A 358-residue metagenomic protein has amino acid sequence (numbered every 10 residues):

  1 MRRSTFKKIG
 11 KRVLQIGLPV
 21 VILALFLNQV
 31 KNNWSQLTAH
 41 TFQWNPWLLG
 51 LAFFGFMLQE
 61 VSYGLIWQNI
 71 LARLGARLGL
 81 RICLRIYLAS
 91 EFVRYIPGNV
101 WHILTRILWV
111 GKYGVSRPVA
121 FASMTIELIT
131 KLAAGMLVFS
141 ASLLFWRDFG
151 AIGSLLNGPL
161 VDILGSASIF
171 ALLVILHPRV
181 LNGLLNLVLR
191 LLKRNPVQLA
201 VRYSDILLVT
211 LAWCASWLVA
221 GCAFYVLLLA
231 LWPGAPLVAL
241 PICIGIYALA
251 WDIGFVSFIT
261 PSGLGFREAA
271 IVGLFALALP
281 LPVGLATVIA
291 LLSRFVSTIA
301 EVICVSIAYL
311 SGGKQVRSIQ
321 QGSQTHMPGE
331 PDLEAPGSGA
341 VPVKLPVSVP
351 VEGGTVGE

Functional and structural regions predicted by a protein language model:
M1-L88, L144-F255, A278-E358: Predominantly cytoplasmic-facing regulatory/coupling regions of multi-pass membrane proteins
R3-S4, R106, V110, R117-V119 (+1 more regions): Membrane-helix boundary/interface segments in integral membrane proteins
L80-R85, N99, L104, Y113-L128 (+1 more regions): Membrane-interface alpha-helices at helix entry/exit sites of multi-pass transporters
A89-I96, A248-E268: Transmembrane alpha-helix interface/packing and boundary motifs in multi-pass membrane proteins, characterized by
F92-P97, G111, F121-S140, I253 (+1 more regions): Membrane-embedded alpha-helical segments of transport systems, primarily multispan ion/solute transporters
W101-Y113, I259-L277: Re-entrant/interfacial helical elements at transmembrane boundaries that shape and gate the permeation pathway
